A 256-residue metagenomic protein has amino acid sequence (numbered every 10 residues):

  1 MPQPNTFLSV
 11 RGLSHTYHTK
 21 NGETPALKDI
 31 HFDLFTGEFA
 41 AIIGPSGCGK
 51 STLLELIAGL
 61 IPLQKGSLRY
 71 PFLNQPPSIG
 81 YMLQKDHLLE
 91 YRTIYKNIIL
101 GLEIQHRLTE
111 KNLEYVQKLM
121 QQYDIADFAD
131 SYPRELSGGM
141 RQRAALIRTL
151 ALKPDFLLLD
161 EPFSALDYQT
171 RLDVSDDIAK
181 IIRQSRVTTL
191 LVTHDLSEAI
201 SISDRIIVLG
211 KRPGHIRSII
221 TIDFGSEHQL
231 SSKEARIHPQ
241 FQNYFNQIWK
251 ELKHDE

Functional and structural regions predicted by a protein language model:
I43-P45: The feature captures the beta-strand-to-loop junction immediately N-terminal to the Walker
A58: Helix-to-loop junction immediately C-terminal to a conserved catalytic motif
K65-P77: Conserved ABC transporter NBD signature motif
Y95-E103, L113, T221: Short helical segment in ABC ATPase nucleotide-binding domains corresponding to the A-loop/adjacent helical element
E110-F128, K180: Conserved ABC ATPase "signature" region
Y132-L136, M140: Conserved ABC ATPase signature
A151-D155: A short, proline-enriched helix->beta-strand linker immediately N-terminal to the Walker B motif in ABC-type P-loop
